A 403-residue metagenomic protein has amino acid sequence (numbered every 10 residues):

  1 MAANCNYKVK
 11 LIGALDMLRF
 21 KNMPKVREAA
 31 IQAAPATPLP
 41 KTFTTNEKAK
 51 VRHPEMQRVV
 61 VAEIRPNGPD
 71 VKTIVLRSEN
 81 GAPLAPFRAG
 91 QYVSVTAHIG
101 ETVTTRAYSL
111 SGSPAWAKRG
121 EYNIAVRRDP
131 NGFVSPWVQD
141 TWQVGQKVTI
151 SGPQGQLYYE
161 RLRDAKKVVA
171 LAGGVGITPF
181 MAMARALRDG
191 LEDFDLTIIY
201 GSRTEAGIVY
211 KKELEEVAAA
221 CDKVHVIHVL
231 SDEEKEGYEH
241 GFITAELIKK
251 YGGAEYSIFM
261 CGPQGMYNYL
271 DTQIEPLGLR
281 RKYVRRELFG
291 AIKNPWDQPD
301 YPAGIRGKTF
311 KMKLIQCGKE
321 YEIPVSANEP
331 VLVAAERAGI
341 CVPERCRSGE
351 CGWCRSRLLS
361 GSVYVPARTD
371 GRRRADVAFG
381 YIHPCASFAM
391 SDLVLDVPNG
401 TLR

Functional and structural regions predicted by a protein language model:
M1-G13, P136-Q316, E320, P324: FNR/FR-type flavoprotein reductase catalytic core
A2-P35, R127: Helix-rich terminal scaffold detector
A29-K48: Long amphipathic alpha-helical scaffold segments
T42-K147, S151, K166, S202-T204 (+2 more regions): Ferredoxin-reductase
A115-E121, L162-K166, F388-P398: Ligand-binding loop in jelly-roll beta-barrel domains
T309-R355, L359-G361: Accessory C-terminal segments flanking Radical SAM cores
A334-A338, P343, W353-R403: Iron-sulfur (Fe-S) cluster-binding segments and ferredoxin-like electron-carrier domains, especially [2Fe-2S]
